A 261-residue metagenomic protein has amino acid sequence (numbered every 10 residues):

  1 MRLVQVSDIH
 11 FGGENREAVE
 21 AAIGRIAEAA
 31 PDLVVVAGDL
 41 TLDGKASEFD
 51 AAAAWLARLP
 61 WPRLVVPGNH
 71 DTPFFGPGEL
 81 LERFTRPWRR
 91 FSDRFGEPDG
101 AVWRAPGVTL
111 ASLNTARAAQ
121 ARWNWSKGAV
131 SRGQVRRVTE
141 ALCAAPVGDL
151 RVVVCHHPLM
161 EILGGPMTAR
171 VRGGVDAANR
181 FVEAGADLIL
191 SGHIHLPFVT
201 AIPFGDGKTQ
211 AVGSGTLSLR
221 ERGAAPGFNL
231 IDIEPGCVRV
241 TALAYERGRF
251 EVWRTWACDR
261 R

Functional and structural regions predicted by a protein language model:
M1-R58, F74-F75: N-terminal active-site segment of His-dependent metallophosphoesterases
M1-V4, A101-S112, C143-L150, P203-Q210: Beta-strand-turn-beta hairpins that frame and shape the catalytic cleft of phosphate-ester-processing enzymes
Q5-S7, V34-D39, R63-N69, N114 (+3 more regions): Active-site neighborhood of phospho(di)ester-bond hydrolases with catalytic His/Asp-centered motifs
G12-E14, L42-S47, N69-P77, A118-W123 (+3 more regions): Active-site environment of divalent metal-dependent phosphoester hydrolases
F49-R137, R180-V182, G205, L230: Extended active-site neighborhood of metal-dependent phosphoesterases/phosphodiesterases
L142-I162: Short acidic, glycine-rich surface-loop motifs adjacent to enzyme active sites
L163-G236: Conserved beta-sheet core of the metallophosphoesterase superfamily
I233-R261: A short C-terminal boundary segment appended to hydrolase-like catalytic domains
